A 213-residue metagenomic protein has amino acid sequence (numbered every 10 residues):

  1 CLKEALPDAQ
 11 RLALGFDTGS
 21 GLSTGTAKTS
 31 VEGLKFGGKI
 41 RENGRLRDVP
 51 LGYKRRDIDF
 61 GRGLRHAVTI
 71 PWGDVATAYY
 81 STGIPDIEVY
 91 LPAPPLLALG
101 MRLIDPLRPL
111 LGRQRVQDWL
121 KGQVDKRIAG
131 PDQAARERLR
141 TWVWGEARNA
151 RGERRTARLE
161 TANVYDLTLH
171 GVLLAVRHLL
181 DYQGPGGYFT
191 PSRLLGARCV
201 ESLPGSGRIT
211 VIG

Functional and structural regions predicted by a protein language model:
L2-T156, D166: Active-site-lining helix/loop region of Rossmann-like oxidoreductase modules
G130-G213: C-terminal helical cap and adjacent loop that interface with cofactors, partners, or active-site loops
